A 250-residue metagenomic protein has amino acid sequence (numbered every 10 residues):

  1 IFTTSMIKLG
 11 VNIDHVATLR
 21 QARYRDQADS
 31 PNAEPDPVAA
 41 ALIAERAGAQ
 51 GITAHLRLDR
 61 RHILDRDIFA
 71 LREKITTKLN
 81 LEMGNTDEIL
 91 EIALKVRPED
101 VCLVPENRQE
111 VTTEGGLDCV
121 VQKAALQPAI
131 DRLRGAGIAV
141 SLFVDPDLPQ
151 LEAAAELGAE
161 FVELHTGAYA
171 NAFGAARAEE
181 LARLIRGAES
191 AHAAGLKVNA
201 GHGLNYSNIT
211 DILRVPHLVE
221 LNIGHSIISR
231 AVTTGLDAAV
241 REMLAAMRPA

Functional and structural regions predicted by a protein language model:
F2-L81, T86, L94-P98, A153-E156 (+1 more regions): Conserved N-terminal beta1-alpha1 strand-loop-helix module at the mouth
I7-I13, I52-A54, L79-M83, E99-L103 (+4 more regions): Hydrophobic faces of well-ordered beta-strands that scaffold small-molecule active sites in alpha/beta enzyme cores
G48-Q50, K74-T76, K95-V101, G135 (+2 more regions): Glycine-enriched alpha-helix->loop->beta-strand junction motifs that scaffold or abut catalytic
L56-R132, Q150, L164, L184-S190: N-terminal active-site wall of soluble small-molecule enzyme domains
R72, A176-R177, R230-A250: C-terminal helical cap(s) of enzyme catalytic domains, especially alpha/beta-barrels
D87-V96, D147-L157, A200, L204-L218: Catalytic cores of alpha/beta
C102-E110, F161-F173, H217-L236: Glycine-rich phosphate-binding active-site loops on the catalytic face of alpha/beta enzymes
A139-A194: Histidine/lysine/aspartate-rich catalytic loop segments that bind and position anionic ligands
